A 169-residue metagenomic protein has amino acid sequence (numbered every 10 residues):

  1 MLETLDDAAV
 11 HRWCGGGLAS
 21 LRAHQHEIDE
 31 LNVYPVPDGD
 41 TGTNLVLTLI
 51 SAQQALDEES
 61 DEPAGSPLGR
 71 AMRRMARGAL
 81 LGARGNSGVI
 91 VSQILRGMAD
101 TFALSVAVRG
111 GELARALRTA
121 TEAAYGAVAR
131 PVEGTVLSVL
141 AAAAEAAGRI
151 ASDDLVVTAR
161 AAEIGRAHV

Functional and structural regions predicted by a protein language model:
M1-H168: N-terminal loops that bind phosphate or other acidic moieties and the adjacent beta-alpha structural core
